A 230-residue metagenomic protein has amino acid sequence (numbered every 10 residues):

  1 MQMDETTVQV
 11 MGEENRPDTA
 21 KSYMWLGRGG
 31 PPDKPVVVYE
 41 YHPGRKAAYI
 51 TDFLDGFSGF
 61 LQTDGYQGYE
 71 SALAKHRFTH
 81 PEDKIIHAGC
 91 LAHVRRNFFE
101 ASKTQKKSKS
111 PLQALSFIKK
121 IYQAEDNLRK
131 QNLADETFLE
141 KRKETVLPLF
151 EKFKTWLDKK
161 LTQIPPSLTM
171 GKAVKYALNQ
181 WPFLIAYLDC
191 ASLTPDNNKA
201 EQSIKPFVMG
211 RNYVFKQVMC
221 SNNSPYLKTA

Functional and structural regions predicted by a protein language model:
M1-A230: Catalytic center-proximal scaffold of phosphoryl-transfer enzymes
